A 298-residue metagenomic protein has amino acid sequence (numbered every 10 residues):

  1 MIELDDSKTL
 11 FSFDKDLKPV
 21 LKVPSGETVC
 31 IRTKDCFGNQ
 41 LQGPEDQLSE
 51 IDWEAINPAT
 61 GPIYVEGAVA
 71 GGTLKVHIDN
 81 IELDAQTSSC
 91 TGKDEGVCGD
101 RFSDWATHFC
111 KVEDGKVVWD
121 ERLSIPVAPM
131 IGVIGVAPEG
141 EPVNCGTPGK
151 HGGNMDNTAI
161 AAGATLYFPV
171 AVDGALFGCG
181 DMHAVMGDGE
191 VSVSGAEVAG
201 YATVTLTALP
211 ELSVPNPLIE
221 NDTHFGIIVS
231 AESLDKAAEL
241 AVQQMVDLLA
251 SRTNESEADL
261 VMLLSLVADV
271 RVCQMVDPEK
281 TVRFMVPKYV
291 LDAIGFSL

Functional and structural regions predicted by a protein language model:
I2-D52: N-terminal, Lys/Arg-enriched amphipathic/low-complexity engagement segments that precede the first folded domain
D5-D14, D52-T60, V143-H151, M245: Short, structured beta-strand/loop micro-motifs enriched in basic residues and often containing a Trp
I31, T73-V76, F168: A generic structural signal for residues embedded in beta-strands
C36-Q47, I81-T91, G174-V185, C273-V276: Short, Lys/Arg- and Gly-enriched loop/turn segments at beta-strand edges
N80-A162: Intrinsically disordered, low-complexity linker/loop segments enriched in Gly/Pro and charged/polar residues
V127-N154, T158-D235, V246: Conserved mixed alpha/beta catalytic, RNA-binding, or beta-rich assembly cores of soluble enzyme, regulatory
